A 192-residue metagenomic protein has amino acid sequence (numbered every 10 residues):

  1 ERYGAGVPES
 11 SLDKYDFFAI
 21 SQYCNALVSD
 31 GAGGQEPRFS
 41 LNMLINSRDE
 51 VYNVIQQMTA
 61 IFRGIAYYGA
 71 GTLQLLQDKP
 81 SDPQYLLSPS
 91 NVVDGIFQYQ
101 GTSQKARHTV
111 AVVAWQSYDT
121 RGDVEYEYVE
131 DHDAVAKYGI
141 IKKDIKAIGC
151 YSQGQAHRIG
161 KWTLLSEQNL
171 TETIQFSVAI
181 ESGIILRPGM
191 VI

Functional and structural regions predicted by a protein language model:
E1-I192: C-terminal extracytoplasmic interaction modules
